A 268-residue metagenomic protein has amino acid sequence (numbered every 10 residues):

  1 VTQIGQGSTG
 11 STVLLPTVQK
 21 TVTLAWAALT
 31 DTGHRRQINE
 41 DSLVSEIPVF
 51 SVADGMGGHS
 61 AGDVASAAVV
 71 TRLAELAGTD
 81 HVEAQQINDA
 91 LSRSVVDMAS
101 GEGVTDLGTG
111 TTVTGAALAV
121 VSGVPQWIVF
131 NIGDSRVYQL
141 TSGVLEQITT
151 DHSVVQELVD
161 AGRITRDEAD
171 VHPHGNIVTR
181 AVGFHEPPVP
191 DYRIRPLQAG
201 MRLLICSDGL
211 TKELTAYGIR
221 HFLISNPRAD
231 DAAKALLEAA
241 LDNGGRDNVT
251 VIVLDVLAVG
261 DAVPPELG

Functional and structural regions predicted by a protein language model:
V1-G268: PP2C/PPM-type serine/threonine phosphatase catalytic domain
